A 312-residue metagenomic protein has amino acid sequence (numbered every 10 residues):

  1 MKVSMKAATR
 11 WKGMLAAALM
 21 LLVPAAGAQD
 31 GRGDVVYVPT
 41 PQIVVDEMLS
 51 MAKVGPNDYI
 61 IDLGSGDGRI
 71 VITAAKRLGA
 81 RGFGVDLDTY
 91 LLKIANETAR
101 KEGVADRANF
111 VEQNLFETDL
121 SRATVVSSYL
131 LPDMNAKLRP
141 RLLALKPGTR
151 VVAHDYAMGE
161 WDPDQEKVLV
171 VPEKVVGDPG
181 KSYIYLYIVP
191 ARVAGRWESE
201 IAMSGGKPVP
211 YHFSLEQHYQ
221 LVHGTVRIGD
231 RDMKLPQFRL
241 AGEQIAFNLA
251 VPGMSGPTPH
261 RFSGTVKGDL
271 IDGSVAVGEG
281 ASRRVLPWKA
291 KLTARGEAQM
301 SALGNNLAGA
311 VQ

Functional and structural regions predicted by a protein language model:
A26-D58: S-adenosyl-L-methionine
P56-G66: Conserved class I S-adenosyl-L-methionine
G68-I72: Glycine-rich SAM-binding Motif I of class I
R81-D86: Conserved SAM-binding motif I beta-strand of class I
T89-R122: S-adenosyl-L-methionine
G148-E160: Conserved beta-strand signature within the Rossmann-like core of class I S-adenosyl-L-methionine
A157-E200: Active-site capping/gating segments
A191-L286, K291, A308-Q312: Central antiparallel beta-sheet cores of small beta-barrel/beta-sandwich binding domains
